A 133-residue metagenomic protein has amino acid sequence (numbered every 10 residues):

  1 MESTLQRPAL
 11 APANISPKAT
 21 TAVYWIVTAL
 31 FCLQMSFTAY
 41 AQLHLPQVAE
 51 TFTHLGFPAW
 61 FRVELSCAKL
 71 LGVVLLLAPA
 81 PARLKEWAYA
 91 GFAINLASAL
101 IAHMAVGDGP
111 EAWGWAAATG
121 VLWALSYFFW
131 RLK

Functional and structural regions predicted by a protein language model:
E2-K133: Membrane-interface extramembranous regions
